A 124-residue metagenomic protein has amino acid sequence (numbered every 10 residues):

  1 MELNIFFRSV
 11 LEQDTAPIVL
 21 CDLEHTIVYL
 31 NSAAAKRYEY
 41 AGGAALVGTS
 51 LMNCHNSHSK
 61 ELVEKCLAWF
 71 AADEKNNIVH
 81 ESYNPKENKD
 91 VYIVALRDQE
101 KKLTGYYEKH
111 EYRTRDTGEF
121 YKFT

Functional and structural regions predicted by a protein language model:
M1-A35: Sensory modules in modular signal-transduction proteins
Y29, A33, R37-E119: Sensory/regulatory domains in signal-transduction proteins
F120-T124: Low-complexity, intrinsically disordered terminal/linker segments enriched in charged and Gly/Pro repeats
